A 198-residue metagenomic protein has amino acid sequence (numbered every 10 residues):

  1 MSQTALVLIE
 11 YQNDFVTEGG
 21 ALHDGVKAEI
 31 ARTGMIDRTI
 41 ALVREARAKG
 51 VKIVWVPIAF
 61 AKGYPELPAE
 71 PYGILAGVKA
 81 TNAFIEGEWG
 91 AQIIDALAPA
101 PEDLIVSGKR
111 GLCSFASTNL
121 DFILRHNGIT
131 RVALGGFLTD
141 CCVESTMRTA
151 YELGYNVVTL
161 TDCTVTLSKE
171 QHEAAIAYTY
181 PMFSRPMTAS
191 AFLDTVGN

Functional and structural regions predicted by a protein language model:
M1-A5, I40-K49, E66, I74-N198: Active-site-adjacent betaalpha module
T4, G20-A46, V51-I53: A short alpha/beta connector and helix-capping loop motif
V7-Q12: N-terminal nucleotide-binding beta1-loop-alpha1 segment
D14, A61, T166: Active-site loop signature of alpha/beta-hydrolase-fold enzymes
D14-G19, Y64-P65: Short acidic/His/Gly/Ser-rich catalytic and metal-binding motifs that mark active-site loops of diverse hydrolases
G20-K27, P71-K79: Short glycine/proline- and charge-enriched loop/turn segments that cap or connect secondary-structure elements
H23, T33-G34, P68, G73 (+1 more regions): Serine/threonine-rich low-complexity intrinsically disordered regions
V51-I58, G63, L160: Short beta-strand segments at enzyme active-site cores
